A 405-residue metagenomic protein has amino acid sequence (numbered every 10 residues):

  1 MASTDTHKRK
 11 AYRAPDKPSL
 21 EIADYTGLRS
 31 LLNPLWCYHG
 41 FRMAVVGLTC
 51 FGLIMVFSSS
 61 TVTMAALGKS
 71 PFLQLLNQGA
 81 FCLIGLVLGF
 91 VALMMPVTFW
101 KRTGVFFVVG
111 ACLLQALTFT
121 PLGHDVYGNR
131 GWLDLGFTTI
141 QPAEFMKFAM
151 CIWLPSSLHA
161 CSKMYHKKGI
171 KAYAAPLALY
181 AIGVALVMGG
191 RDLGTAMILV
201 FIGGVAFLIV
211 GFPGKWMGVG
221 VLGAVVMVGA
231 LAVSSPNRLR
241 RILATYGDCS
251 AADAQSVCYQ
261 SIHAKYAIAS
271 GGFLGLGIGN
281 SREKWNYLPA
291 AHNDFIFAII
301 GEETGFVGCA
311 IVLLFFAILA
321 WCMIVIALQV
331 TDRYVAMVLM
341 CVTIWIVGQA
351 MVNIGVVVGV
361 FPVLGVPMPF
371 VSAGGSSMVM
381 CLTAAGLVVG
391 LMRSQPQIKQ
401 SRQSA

Functional and structural regions predicted by a protein language model:
A2-L31, M351-A405: A juxtamembrane structural motif centered on a specific transmembrane helix
S30-V45: N-terminal membrane topogenic signal
R42-S58, A65-I262, A298-V356, T383-L387 (+1 more regions): Hydrophobic alpha-helical transmembrane segments of multi-pass inner membrane proteins, especially in bacterial systems
Y180-G194, I268-E283: Membrane-helix interface and discontinuous TM-entry motifs in multi-pass inner-membrane proteins
D192-M197, L276-S281, A291-N293, A310 (+3 more regions): Transmembrane helix boundary and interhelical junction motifs in multipass membrane proteins
Y259-Y266, A291-F295: Short hydrophobic, aromatic-rich alpha-helical segments embedded in or entering the lipid bilayer of multi-pass
G272-V307, V330: Long extracytoplasmic/lumenal interhelical loops at the membrane interface of multi-pass membrane proteins
